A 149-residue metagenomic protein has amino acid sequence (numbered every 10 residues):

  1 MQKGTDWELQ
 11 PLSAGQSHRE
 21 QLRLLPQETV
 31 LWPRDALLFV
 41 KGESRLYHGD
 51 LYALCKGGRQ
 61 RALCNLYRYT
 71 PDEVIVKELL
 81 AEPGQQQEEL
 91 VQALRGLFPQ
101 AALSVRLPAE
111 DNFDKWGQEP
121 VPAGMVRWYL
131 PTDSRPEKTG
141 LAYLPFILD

Functional and structural regions predicted by a protein language model:
M1-E78, G84: Amide-forming acyltransferase catalytic core, primarily the GNAT-like/NAT-type and related acyltransferase folds
M1-T5, R68, K77-G84, Q92-D149: Active-site/acyl-donor-binding loops of N-acyltransferases
